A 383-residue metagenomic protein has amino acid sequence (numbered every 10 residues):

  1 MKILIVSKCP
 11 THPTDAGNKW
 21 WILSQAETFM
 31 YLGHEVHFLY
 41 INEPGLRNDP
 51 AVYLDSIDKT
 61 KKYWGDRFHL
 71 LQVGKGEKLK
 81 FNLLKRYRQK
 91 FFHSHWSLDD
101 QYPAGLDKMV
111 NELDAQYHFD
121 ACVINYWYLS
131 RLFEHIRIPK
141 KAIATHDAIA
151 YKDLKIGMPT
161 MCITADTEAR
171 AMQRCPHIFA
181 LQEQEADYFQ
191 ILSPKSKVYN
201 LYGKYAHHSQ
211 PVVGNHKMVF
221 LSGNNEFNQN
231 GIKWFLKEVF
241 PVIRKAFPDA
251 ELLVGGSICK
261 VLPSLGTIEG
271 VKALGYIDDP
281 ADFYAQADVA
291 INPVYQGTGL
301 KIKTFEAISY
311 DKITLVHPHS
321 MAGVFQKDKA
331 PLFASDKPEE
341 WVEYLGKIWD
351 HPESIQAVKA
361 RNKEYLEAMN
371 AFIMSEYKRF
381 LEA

Functional and structural regions predicted by a protein language model:
G105-E112, I143, I149, M158-I178: Membrane-proximal helix-turn-helix segments that form the acceptor-binding/catalytic region of lipid-linked
A121, I136-L154: Active-site proximal beta-strand in glycosyltransferases
A142-I143, A169, Q173-S209: Donor nucleotide-sugar binding/catalytic pocket of nucleotide-sugar-dependent glycosyltransferases
P176, A285-G299, Y310-K312: Acidic donor-binding loop of glycosyltransferase active sites
N200-T267, A273, I277-A285: Conserved catalytic-core segment of nucleotide-activated headgroup transferases in glycan assembly
K303-E306, I313-H317: Short hydrophobic beta-strand element within catalytic cores of glycosyltransferases and related nucleotide-activated
P331-E339, G346-P352: Conserved acidic donor-binding segment of nucleotide-sugar-dependent glycosyltransferases
D350-E382: A charged, aromatic-enriched C-terminal amphipathic alpha-helix characteristic of glycosyltransferases across folds
